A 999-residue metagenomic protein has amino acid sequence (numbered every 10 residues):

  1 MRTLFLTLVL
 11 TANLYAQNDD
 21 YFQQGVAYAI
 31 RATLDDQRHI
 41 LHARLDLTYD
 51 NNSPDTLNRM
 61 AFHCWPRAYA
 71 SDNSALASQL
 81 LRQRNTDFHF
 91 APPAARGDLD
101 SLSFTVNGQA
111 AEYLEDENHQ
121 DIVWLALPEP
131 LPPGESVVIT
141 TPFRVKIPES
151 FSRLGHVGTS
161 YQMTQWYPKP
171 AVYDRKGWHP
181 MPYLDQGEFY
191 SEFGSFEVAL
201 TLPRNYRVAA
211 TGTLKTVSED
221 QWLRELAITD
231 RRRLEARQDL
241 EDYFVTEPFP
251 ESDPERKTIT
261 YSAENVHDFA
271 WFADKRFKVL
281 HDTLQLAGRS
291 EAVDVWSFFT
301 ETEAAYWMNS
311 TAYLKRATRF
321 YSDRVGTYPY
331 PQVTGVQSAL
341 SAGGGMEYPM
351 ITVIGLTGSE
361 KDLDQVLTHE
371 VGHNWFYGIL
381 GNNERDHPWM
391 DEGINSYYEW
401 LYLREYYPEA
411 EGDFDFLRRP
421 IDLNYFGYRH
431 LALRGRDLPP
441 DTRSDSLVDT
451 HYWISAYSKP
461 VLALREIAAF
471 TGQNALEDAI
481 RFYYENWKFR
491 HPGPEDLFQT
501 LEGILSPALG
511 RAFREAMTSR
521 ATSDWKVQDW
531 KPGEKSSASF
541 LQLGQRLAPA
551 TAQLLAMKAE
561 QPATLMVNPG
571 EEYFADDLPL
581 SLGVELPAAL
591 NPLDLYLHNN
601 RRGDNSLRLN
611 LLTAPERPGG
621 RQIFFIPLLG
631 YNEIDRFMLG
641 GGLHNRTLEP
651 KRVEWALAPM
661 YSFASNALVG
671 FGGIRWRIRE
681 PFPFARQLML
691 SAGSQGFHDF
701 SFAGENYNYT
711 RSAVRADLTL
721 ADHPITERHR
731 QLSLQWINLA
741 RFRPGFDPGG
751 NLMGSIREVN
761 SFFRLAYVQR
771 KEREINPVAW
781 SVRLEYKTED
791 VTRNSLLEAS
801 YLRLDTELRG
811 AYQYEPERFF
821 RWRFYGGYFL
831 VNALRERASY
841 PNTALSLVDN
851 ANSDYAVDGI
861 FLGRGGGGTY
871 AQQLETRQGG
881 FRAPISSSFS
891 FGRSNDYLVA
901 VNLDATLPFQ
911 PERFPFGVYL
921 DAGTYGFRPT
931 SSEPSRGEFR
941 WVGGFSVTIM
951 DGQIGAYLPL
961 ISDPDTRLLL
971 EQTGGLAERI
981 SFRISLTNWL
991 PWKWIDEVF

Functional and structural regions predicted by a protein language model:
Y15-H42, V157, G510-E515, T613-R617 (+1 more regions): N-terminal, polar/Ser/Thr-rich
A16, G25-V26, T48, Y261 (+2 more regions): Hydrophobic alpha-helical and helix-loop surface patches within well-folded domains that function as non-catalytic
D50, N85-T159, Y243-P254, T258-I259 (+1 more regions): A surface-exposed beta-strand-loop module
D72-N85, R144-F196, T216-E219, T283-Q285 (+1 more regions): Glycine/proline-rich low-complexity spacer/linker segments in large multi-domain proteins
Y173-D174, W178, G187-T368, Y397: Hydrophobic helix-coil surface modules that form long, contiguous segments used for peptide/substrate interaction
A209-A210, F272, L509-G510, S523-P587: Beta-strand-rich binding/interaction modules
Q561-A563, V567-P569, D576-L578, L586-R686 (+5 more regions): Outer-membrane beta-barrel initiation region
L629, F671, Q687-Y707, V714-T719 (+3 more regions): C-terminal outer-membrane beta-barrel translocator/porin domains of Gram-negative envelope proteins and their
